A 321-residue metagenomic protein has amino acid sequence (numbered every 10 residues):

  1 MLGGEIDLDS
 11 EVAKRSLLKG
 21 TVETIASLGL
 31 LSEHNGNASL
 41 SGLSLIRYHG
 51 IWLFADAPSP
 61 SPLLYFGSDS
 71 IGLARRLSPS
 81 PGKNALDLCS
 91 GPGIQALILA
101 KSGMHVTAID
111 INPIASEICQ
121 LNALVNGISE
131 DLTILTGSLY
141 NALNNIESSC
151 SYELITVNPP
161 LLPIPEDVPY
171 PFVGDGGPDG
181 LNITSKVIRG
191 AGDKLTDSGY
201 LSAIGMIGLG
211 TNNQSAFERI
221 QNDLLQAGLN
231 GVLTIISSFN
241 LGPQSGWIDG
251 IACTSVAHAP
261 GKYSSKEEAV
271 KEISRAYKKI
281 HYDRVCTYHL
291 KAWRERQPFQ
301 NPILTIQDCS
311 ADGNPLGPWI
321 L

Functional and structural regions predicted by a protein language model:
M1, G20-A26, S32, F54-A57 (+3 more regions): S-adenosylmethionine-dependent methyltransferases
M1-H49: N-terminal auxiliary segments of SAM/dcSAM-dependent transferases
G36-P79: Class I SAM-dependent transferase core
G67-E147, L154-V157, P163-I164, G208: Conserved SAM/SAH cofactor-binding pocket of Class I
P113, I155-K186: Mobile active-site "lid"/loop adjacent to the S-adenosyl-L-methionine
G180-S237: Conserved Class I SAM-dependent methyltransferase catalytic core
L241-A276: C-terminal helical/coil "lid" or tail adjacent to the Rossmann-like core of SAM-dependent
S274-L321: C-terminal lobe and adjacent flexible extensions of AdoMet/dcAdoMet transferase-like proteins
